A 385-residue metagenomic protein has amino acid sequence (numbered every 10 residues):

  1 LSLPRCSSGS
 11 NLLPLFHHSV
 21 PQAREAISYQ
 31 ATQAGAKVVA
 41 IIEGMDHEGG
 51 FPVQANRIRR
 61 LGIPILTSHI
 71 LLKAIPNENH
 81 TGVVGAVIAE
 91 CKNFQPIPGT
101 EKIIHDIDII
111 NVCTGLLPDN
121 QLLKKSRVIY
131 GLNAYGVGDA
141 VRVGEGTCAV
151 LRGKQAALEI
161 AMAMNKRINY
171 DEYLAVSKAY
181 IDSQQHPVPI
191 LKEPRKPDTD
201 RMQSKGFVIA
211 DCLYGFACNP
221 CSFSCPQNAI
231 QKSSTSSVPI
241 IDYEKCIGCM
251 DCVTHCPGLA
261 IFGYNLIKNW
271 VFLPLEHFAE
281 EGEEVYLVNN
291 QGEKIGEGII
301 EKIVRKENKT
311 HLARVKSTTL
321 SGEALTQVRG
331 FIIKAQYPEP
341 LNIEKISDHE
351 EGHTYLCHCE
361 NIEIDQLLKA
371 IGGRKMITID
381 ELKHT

Functional and structural regions predicted by a protein language model:
L1, P76-N77, I107-I109, T114-P118 (+2 more regions): Ferredoxin-type iron-sulfur electron-transfer modules and their immediate structural context
L1-S28, Q33-A34, R127-V141, E145: Glycine-rich dinucleotide-binding loop and its adjacent helix/turn
T32-L122: A Rossmann-like FAD-binding core segment of flavoenzymes
A161, N290-G292: Short, surface-exposed secondary-structure boundary micro-motifs
G263-F272: Short, structured beta-strand/loop micro-motifs enriched in basic residues and often containing a Trp
A279-E280: Short, well-ordered loop/turn sites that connect or cap secondary structure elements
E293-K306: Short beta-strand-centered aromatic/proline hotspots
R305-S317: Short, solvent-exposed secondary-structure boundary/capping segments
